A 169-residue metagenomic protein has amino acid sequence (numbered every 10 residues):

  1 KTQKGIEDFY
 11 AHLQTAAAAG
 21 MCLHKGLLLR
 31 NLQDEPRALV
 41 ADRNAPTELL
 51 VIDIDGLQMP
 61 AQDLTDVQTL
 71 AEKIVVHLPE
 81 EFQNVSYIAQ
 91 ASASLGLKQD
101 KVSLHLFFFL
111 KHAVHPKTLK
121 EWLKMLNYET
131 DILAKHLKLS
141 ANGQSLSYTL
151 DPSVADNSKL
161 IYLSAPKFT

Functional and structural regions predicted by a protein language model:
K1-L104, F108-L126: Signature for HUH/AEP ssDNA processing cores
N127-F168: Flexible helix-coil linker/hinge segments at domain or subdomain boundaries
